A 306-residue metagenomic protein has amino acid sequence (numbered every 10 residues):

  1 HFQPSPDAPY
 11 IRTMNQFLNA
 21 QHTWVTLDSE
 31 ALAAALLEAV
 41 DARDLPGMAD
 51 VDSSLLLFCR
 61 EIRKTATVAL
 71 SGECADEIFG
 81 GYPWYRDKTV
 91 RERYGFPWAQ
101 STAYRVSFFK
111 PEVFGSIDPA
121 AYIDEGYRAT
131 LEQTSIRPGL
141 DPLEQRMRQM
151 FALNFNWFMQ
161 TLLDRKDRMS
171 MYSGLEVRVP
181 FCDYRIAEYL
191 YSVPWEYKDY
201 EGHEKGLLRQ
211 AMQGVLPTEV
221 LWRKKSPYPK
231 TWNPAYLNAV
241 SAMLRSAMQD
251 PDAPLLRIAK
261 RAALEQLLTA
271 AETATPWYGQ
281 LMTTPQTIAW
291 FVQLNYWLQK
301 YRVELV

Functional and structural regions predicted by a protein language model:
H1-F2, Q21-T26, M48, E196-K198 (+1 more regions): Acyl-group handling in specialized metabolite and lipid biosynthesis
F2-A42, A121-R137: A conserved beta-strand->alpha-helix junction
P6, D50-L57, L207: Short, conserved clusters of charged catalytic residues that mark active-site and nucleotide-handling motifs
A20, L45, T67: Short glycine/serine/threonine/alanine-rich loop segments
A31-A33, E77-G81, R86, P229: Short catalytic/ligand-binding loop motif for oxyanion handling, primarily in non-cytosolic enzymes, centered on
V51, V68-L70, W98-V306: Adenosyl-5′-phosphate
A66-Y82: Short acidic/histidine-rich active-site segments
F79-Y104: A mobile, often basic/glycine-rich helix-loop segment that functions as the active-site lid/recognition loop
